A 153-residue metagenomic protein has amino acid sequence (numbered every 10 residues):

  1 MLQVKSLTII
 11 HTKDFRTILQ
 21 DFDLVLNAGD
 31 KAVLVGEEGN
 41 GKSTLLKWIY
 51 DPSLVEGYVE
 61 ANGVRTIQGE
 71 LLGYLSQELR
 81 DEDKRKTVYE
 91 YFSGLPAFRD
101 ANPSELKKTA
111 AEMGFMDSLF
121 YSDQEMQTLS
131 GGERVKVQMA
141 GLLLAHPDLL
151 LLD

Functional and structural regions predicted by a protein language model:
V4-L7, T17-D30, G63: Conserved beta-strand
I10-T12, G69-L71, S76-G141, A145: ABC-family P-loop ATPase nucleotide-binding domains
V35-E37: The feature captures the beta-strand-to-loop junction immediately N-terminal to the Walker
K42: Conserved lysine of the Walker
Y50: Helix-to-loop junction immediately C-terminal to a conserved catalytic motif
G57-G73: Conserved ABC transporter NBD signature motif
L150-D153: Catalytic Walker B motif of ABC-type/P-loop ATPase nucleotide-binding domains
